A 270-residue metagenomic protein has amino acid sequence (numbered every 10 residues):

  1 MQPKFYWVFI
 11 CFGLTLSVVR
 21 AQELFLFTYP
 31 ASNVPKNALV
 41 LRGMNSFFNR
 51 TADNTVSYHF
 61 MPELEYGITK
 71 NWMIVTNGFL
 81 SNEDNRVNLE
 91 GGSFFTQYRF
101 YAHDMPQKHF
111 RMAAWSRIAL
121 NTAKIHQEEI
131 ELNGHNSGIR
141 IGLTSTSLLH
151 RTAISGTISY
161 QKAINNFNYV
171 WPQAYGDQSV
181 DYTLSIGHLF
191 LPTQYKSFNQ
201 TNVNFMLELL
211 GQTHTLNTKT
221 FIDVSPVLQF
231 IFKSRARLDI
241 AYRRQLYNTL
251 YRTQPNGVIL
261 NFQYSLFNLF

Functional and structural regions predicted by a protein language model:
M1-W7: Bacterial N-terminal signal peptides that target proteins for export
W7-T15: Bacterial N-terminal signal peptides
A21-N165, Q173-F270: Transmembrane beta-barrel domains of Gram-negative outer membranes and organellar outer membranes
